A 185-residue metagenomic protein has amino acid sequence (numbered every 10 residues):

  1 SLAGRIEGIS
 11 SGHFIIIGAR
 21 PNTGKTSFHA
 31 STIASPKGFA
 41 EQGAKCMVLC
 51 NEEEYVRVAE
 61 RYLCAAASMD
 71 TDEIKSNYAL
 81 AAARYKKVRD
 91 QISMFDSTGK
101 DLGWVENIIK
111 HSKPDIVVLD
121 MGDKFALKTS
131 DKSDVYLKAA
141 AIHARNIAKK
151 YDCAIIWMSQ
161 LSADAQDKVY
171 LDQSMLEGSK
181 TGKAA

Functional and structural regions predicted by a protein language model:
S1-S11, A81-Q91, I147-K150: Core recognition of P-loop NTPase motor domains used across DNA-transaction enzymes
S1-S68: The Walker A/P-loop phosphate-binding site
R5-G8, I109, T181-K183: Replace "in large, NTP-powered and nucleic-acid-processing enzymes" with "in large, NTP-powered factors and other
H13-I15, C46, P114-L119, C153-W157: Generic beta-sheet signal
N22, A139-A185: Phosphate-binding/switch region of NTP-binding enzymes
A30, A34, E106-I109, R145: A structural alpha-helix within SAM-dependent methyltransferase catalytic domains
Q42-D131, A139: Conserved inter-motif catalytic segment of the P-loop NTP-binding fold
